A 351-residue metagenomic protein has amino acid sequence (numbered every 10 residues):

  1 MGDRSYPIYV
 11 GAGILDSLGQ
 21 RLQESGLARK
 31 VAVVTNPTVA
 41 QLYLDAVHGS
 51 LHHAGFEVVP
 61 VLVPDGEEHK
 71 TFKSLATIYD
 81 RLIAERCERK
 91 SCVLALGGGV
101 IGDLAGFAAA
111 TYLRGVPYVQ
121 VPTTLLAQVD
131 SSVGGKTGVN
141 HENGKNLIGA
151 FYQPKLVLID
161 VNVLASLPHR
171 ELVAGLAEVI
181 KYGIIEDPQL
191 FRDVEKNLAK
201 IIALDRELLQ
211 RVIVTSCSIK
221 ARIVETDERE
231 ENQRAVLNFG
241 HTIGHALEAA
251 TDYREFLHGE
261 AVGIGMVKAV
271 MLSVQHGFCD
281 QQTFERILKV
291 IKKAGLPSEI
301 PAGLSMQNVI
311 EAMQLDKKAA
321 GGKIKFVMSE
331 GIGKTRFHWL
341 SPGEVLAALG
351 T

Functional and structural regions predicted by a protein language model:
M1-S91: ATP/NTP phosphate-donor binding region
G11, V33, T71, P122 (+4 more regions): Residue-level signal for inorganic ion chemistry
I78, A105-A109, V179, L247 (+1 more regions): Buried hydrophobic packing segments
Y79-L96, A105-Q120: Non-catalytic interfacial helical region
V100-F107, Q128-V129, H245-A246: Short glycine/serine/threonine-rich phosphate/pyrophosphate-binding segments that cradle anionic phosphate groups
F107-K200: A glycine/threonine-rich phosphate-anchoring loop and its flanking beta-alpha core in nucleotide/phosphate-binding
A177-V179, F278-T351: C-terminal charged capping/lid subdomain of soluble metabolic enzymes
R192, K196-Q307: Active-site segments that bind and position negatively charged phosphate/pyrophosphate groups
